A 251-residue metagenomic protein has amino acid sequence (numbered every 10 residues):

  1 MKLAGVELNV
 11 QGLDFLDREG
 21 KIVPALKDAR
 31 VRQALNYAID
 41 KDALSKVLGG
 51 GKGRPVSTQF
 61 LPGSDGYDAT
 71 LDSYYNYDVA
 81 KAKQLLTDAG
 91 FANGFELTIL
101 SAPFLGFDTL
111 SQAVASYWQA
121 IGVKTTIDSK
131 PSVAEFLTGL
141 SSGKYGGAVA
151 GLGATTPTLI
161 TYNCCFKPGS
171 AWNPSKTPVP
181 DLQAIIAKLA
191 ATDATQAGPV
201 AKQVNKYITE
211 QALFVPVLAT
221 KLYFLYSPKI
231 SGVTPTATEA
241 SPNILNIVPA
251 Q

Functional and structural regions predicted by a protein language model:
M1-I22: Extracellular/periplasmic solute-recognition and catalytic clefts
N9-Q11, F95, I121, L213: Envelope-exposed proteins and targeting segments
Q11, N36-Y67, L105-A115, T138-Q251: Detector for C-terminal structural segments
E19-V31: Short helix-loop capping/hinge motifs at secondary-structure junctions, enriched in acidic/polar residues
I22, R54-D88, G106-F107: Structural transition elements
S64, T87-S101: Short, conserved helix/loop micro-motifs enriched in His/Cys and acidic residues
A92-T98, S116-K130: A local structural motif
A102-L105, I127-T138: Short helix-initiation/N-cap motifs at beta->coil->alpha
